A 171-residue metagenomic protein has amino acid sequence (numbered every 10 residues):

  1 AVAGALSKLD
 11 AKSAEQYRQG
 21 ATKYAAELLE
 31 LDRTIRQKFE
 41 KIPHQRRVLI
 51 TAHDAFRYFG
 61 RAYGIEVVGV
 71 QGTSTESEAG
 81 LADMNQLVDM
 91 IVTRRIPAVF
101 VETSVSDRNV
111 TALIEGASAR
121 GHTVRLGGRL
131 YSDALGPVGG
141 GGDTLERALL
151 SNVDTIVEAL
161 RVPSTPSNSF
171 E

Functional and structural regions predicted by a protein language model:
A1-E171: Extracytoplasmic metal-acquisition and chelation regions
